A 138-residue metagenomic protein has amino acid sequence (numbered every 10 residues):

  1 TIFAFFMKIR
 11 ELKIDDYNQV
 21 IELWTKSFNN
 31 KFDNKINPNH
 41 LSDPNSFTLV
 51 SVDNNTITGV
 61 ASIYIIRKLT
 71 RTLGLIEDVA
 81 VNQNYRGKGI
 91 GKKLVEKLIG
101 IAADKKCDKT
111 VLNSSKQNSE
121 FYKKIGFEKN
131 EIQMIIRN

Functional and structural regions predicted by a protein language model:
M7-V20: A short beta-loop-alpha structural element at the N-terminal edge of CoA-dependent acyl/N-acetyltransferase catalytic
N29-T48: Active-site rim helix/loop that mediates acceptor-substrate recognition in acyltransferases
V50, T56-I65, L75, A80: Conserved beta-strand in the GNAT
I66-I76, R86, N130: A conserved beta-turn-beta hairpin within the catalytic core of GNAT-like acetyltransferases that forms part
Y85, G89-K97: Conserved acetyl-CoA pyrophosphate-binding loop and the N-cap/start of the following alpha-helix in GNAT-like
V95, A102-S115: Conserved GNAT acetyl-CoA-binding A-motif
T110-E120, E128, I135-N138: Conserved beta-strand-loop-alpha-helix junction that forms the acyl-donor binding cleft
